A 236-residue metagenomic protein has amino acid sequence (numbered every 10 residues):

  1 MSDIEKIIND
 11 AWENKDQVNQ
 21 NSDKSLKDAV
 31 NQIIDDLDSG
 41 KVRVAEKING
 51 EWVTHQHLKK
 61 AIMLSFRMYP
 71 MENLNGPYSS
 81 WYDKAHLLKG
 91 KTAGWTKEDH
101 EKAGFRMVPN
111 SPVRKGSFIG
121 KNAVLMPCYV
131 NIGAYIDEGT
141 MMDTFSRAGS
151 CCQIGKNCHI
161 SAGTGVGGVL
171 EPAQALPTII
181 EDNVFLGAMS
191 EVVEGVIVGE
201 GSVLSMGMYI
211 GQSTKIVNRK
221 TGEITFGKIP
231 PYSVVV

Functional and structural regions predicted by a protein language model:
M1-F105, F226, Y232: Terminal amphipathic alpha-helical/low-complexity segments used for targeting or macromolecular assembly
E101, F105-V236: Structural signal for interior beta-strand "rungs" in well-ordered beta-sheet cores of soluble enzyme domains
